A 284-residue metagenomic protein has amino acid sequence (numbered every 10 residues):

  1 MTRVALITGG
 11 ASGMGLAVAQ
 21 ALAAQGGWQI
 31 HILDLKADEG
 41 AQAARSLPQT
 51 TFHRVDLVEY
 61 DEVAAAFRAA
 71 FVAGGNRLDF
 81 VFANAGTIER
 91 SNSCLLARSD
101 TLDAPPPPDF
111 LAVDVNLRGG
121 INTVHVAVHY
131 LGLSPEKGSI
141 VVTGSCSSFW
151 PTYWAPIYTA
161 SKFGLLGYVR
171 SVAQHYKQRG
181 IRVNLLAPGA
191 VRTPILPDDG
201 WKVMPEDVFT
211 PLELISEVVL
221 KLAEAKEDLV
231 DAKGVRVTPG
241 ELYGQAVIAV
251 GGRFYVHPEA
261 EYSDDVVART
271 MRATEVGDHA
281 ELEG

Functional and structural regions predicted by a protein language model:
M1-H31: Canonical Rossmann dinucleotide-binding motif of NAD(H)/NADP(H)-dependent dehydrogenases/reductases, specifically
S46-D61: Rossmann-fold cofactor-recognition segment
V72, T87-F110, W154-I157: Conserved mid-core segment of classical short-chain dehydrogenase/reductases
V124, S161: Active-site helix of classical SDR
S145: Residue(s) in the substrate-gating loop at a strand-loop-helix junction that position the organic substrate next
W150, S171-R182, A190, K226: Active-site-adjacent segment of SDR/Rossmann-fold oxidoreductases
L185, M204-G284: C-terminal helical subdomain
